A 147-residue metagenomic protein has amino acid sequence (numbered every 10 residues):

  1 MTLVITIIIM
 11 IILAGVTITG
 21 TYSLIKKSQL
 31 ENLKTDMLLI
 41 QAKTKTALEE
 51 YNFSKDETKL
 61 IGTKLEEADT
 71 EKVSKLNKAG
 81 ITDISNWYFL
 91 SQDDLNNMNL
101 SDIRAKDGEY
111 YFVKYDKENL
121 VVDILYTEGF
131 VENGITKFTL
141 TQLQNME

Functional and structural regions predicted by a protein language model:
M1-I8: N-terminal signal-anchor/signal peptide hydrophobic helix marking the start of the first transmembrane segment
M10-S28: C-terminal juxtamembrane segment of a hydrophobic transmembrane alpha-helix
K26-D56: Membrane-proximal N-terminal amphipathic helix
E49, S54-E147: Periplasmic/extracellular, small/polar-rich flexible segments of pilin-like filament-forming proteins
